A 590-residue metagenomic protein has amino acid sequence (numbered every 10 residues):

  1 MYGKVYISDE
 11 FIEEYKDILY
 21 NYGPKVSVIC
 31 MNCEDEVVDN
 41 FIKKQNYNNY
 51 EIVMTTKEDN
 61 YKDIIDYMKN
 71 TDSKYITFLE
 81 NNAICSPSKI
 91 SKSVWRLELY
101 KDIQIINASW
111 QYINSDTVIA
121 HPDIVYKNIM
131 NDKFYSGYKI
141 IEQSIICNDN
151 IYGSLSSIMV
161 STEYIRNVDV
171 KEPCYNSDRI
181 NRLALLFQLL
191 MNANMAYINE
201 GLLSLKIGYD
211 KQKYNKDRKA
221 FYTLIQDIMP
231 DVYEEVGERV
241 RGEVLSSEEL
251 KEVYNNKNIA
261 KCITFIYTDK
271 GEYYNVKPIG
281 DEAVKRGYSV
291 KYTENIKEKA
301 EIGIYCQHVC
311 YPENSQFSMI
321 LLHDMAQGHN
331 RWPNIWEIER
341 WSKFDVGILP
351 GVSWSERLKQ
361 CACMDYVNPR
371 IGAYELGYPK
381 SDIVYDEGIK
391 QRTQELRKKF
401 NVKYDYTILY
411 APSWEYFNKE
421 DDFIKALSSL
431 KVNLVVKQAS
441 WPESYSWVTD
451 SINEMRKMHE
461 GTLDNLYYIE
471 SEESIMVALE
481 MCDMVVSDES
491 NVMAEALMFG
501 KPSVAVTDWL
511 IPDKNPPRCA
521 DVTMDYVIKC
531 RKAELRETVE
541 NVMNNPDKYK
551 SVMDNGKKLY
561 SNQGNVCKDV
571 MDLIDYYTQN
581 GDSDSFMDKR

Functional and structural regions predicted by a protein language model:
M1-N40: N-proximal low-complexity "stem/linker" segments adjacent to membrane-targeting elements
V28, N131-K213: Conserved nucleotide-sugar donor-binding catalytic segment
S73-I84: Short beta-strand-to-loop acidic/aromatic patch adjacent to the donor-nucleotide binding site
S88-I124: Conserved donor NDP-sugar-binding/catalytic core segment of glycosyltransferases
K261-G388: Active-site and donor-binding regions of nucleotide-sugar-utilizing enzymes
E272-V276, P379-M455, N562-K568: Conserved catalytic-core segment of nucleotide-activated headgroup transferases in glycan assembly
N314-L322, E473-N515: A donor-sugar binding/catalytic signature common to diverse glycosyltransferases and related nucleotide-sugar
V367-N368, N491-Y560: Catalytic binding pocket for nucleotide-activated donors in carbohydrate/polymer assembly enzymes
